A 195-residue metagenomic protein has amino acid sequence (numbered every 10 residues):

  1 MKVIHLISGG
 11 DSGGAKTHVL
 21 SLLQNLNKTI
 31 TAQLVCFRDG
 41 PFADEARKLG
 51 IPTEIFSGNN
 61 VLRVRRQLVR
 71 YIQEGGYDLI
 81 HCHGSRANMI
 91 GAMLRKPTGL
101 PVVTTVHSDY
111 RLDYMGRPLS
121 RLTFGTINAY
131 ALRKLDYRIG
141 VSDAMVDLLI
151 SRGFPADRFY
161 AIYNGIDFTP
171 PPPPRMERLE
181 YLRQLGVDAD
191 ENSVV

Functional and structural regions predicted by a protein language model:
M1-V195: Membrane-interface segments of envelope glycosyltransferases acting on lipid-linked substrates or membrane lipids
